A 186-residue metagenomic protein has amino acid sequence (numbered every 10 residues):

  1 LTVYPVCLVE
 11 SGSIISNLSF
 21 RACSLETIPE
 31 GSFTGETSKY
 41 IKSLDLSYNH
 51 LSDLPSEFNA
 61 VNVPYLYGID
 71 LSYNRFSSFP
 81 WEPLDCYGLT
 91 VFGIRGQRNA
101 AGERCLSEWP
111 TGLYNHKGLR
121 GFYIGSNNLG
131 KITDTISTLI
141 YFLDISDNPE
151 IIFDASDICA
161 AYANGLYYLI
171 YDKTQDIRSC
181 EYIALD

Functional and structural regions predicted by a protein language model:
L1, I15, L25, I41 (+10 more regions): Conserved hydrophobic position(s) of the canonical leucine-rich repeat
V3-Y4, I28-G31, L54, F79 (+4 more regions): Canonical leucine-rich repeat
E10-I14, G35-Y40, A60-Y65, D85-L89 (+3 more regions): Leucine-rich repeat
S16-F20, I41-L46, L66-L71, T90-I94 (+3 more regions): Conserved hydrophobic beta-strand positions in leucine-rich repeat
R21-P80: A generic tandem-repeat structural signature
C23, L46-N49, L71-N74, I94-N99 (+3 more regions): Consensus "Asn ladder" position of solenoid repeat domains
T133-D186: Leucine-rich solenoid repeat scaffolds
